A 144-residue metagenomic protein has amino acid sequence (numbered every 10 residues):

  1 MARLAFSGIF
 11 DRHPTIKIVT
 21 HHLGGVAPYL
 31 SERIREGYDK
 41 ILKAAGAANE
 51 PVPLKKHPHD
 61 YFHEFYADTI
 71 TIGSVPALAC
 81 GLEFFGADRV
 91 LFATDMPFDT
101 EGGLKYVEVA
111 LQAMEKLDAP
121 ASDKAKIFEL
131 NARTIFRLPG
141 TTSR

Functional and structural regions predicted by a protein language model:
M1-D60, V75-V90: Histidine/acidic residue-rich metal-binding segments in metalloenzymes
G8, I16, V26, L54 (+3 more regions): Mid-to-C-terminal alpha-helical segments outside catalytic/metal-binding sites
H21, D68-I70: Short His-Asn-centered micro-motif
H63: Short beta-strand or tight-loop elements that sit immediately N-terminal to catalytic metal-binding acidic residues
